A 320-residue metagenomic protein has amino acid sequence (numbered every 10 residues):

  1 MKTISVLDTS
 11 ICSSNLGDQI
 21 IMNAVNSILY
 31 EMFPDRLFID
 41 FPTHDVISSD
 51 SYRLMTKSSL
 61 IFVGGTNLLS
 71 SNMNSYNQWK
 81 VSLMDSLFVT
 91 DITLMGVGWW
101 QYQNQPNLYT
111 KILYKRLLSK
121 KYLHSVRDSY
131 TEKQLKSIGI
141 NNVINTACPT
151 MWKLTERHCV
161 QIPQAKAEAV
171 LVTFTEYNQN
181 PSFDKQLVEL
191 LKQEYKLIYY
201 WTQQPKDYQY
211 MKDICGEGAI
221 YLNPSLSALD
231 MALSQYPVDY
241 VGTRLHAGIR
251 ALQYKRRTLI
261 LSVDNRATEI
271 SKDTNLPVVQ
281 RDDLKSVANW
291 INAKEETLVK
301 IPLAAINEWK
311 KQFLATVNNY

Functional and structural regions predicted by a protein language model:
M1-Y320: Active-site anion-handling motifs in enzyme catalytic cores
